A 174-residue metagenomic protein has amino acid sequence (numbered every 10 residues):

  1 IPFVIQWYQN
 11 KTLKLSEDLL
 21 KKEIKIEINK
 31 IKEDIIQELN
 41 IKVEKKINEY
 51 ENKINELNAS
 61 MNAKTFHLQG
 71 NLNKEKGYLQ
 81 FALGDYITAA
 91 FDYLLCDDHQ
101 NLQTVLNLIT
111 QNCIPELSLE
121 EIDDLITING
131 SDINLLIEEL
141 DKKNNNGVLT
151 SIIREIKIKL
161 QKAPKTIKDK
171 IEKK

Functional and structural regions predicted by a protein language model:
I1-P2, K173: Intrinsically disordered, low-complexity segments used for protein-protein interactions
P2-E27, I31: Transmembrane signal-anchor/signal-peptide helices with a preference for the extracytoplasmic
K14, D97, C113, N144-N145 (+1 more regions): Short, flexible coil/linker elements and helix-boundary hinge sites characteristic of intrinsically disordered
K22-E139: Amphipathic alpha-helical "stem/stalk" segments
I128-K174: Terminal, low-structured helical/coil segments at or just beyond the last alpha-helical repeat
